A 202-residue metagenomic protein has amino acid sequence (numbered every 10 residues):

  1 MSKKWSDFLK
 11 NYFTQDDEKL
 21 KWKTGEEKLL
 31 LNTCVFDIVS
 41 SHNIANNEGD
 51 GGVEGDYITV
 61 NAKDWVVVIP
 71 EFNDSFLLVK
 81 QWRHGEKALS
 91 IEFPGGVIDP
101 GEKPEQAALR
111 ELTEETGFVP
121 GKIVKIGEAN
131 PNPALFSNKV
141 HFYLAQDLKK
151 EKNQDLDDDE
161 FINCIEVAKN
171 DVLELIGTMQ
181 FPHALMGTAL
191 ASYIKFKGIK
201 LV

Functional and structural regions predicted by a protein language model:
M1-W22, G85, L89, P100 (+1 more regions): Nudix hydrolase/Nudix homology domain
S2-F8, V60-A62, V66-R110: Conserved Nudix-box catalytic region and its N-terminal flanking loop in Nudix hydrolases and closely related
G25-V67, F72: Acidic, metal-coordinating catalytic segment for phosphate/diphosphate chemistry, firing primarily on the Nudix
E27-L29, G127-N132: Short, solvent-exposed loop/turn elements at beta->coil junctions and helix N-caps that rim active or binding pockets
V39-G49, P133-E151: Active-site-adjacent beta-strand/loop module that shapes the phosphate/pyrophosphate-binding cleft
N43, P70, L78, L144-A145 (+1 more regions): Conserved hydrophobic "DFG−1" position in protein kinase catalytic cores
F93-K125, Y143, D159, A168: The catalytic Nudix box helix
I98, A129, D147-L148: Hydrophobic pocket-lining residues within nucleotide cofactor-binding pockets
